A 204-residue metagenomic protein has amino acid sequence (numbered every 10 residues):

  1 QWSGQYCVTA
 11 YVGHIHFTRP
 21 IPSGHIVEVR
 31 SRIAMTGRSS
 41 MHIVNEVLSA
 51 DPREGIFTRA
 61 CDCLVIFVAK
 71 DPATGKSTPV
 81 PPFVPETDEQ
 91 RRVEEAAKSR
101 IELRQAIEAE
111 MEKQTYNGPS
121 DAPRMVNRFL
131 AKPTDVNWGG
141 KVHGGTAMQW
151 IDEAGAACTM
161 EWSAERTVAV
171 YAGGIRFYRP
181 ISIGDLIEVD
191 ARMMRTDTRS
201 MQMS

Functional and structural regions predicted by a protein language model:
Q1-M41, T58-D62, E153-Q202: Hydrophobic beta-strand-centered segment that forms part of the acyl-chain substrate-binding groove
Q1-Y11, H16, I66-Y171: Hot-dog-fold acyl-thioester-processing enzymes
I21-R30, A34-I107, I183, M194-S204: HotDog/MaoC-like acyl-thioester-processing domains
